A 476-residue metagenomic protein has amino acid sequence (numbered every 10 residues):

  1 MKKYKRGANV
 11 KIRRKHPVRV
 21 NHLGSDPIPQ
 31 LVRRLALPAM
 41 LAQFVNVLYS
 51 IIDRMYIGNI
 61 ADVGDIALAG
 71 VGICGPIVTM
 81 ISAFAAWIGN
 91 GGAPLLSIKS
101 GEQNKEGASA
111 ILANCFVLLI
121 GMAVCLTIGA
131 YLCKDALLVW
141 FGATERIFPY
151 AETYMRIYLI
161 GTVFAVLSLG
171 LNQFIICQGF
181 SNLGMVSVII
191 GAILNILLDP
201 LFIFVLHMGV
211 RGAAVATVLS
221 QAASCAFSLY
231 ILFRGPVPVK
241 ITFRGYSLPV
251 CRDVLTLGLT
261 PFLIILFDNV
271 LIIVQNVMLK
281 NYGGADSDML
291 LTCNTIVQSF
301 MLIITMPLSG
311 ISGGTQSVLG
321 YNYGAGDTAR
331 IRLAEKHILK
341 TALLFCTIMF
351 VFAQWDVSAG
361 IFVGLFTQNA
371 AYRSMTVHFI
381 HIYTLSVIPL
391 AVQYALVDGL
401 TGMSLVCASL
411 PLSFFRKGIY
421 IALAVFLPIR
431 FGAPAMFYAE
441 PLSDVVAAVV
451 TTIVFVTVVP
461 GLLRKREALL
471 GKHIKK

Functional and structural regions predicted by a protein language model:
M1-P38, L96-G161, H207-L259, L319-S386 (+1 more regions): Short alpha-helical transmembrane segments in multi-pass integral membrane proteins
L23-V63, P76-G91, L95, I120-T127 (+5 more regions): N-terminal transmembrane alpha-helices
R34-D53, I157, G191, S220-S224 (+2 more regions): Transmembrane helical elements of multi-pass membrane transporters/channels
A39, Q43, M55, P94 (+17 more regions): Transmembrane alpha-helix boundary and packing residues in multipass membrane permease domains and related
L41, V45, Y49, I81-A85 (+14 more regions): Residue-level hotspots within pore-lining transmembrane alpha-helices of multi-pass secondary transporters
F44, L48-A69, L138-E145, L201-M208 (+5 more regions): Helix-terminus/linker motif at the lipid-water interface of multi-pass membrane proteins
L68-I128, A165-G184, L291-W355, L390-L412: Small-residue-rich hydrophobic transmembrane alpha-helices
G89, Y158-I176, S187-A192, A213-S228 (+4 more regions): Short runs within selected transmembrane alpha-helices of multi-pass transporters and secretion channels
